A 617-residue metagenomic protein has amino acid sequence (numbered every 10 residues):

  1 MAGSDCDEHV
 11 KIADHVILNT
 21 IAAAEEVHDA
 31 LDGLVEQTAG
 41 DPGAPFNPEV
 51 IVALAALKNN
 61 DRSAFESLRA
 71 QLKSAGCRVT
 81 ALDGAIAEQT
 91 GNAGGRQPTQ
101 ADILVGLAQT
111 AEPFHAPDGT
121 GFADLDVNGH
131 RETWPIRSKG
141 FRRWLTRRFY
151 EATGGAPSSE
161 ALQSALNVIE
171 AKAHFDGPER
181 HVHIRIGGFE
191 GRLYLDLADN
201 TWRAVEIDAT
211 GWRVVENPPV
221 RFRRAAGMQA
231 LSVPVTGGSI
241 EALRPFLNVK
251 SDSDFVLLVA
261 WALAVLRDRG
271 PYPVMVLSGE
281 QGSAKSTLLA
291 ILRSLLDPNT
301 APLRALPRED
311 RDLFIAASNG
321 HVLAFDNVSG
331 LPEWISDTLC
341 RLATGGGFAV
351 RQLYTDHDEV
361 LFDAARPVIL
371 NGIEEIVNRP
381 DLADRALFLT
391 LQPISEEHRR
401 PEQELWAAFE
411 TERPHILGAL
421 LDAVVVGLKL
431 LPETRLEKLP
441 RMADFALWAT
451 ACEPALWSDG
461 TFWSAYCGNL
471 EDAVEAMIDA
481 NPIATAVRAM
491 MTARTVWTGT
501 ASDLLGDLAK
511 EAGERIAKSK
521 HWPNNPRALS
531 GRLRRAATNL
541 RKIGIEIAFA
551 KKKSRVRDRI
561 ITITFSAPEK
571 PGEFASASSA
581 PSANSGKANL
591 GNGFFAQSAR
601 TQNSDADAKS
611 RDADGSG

Functional and structural regions predicted by a protein language model:
M1-V235, S253, I315, D422 (+3 more regions): N-terminal nucleic-acid engagement/recognition segments and initiation subdomains in replication, restriction
R69, D124-E132, S138-F141, A209-N319 (+1 more regions): P-loop NTPase catalytic core of nucleic-acid-dependent motor ATPases
E88-D102, Q109-R148, F325, L331 (+2 more regions): DNA transaction DNA-binding modules
D297, S336-V360: Conserved catalytic/switch belt of AAA+ P-loop NTPases
R311-A316, Q352-L370: AAA+/SF3 P-loop NTPase mechanochemical coupling elements
V322-A343, I373-D384: Conserved AAA+/SF3 P-loop NTPase catalytic/coupling segment centered on the Walker-B
N327-V328, L353-Y354, A365-E375, T390-P393: A short beta-strand-to-loop transition that corresponds to the Sensor-1 phosphate-sensing loop of AAA+ P-loop ATPases
N378-E396: A short helix-turn-beta junction within AAA+ P-loop NTPase domains corresponding to the substrate/partner-engaging
